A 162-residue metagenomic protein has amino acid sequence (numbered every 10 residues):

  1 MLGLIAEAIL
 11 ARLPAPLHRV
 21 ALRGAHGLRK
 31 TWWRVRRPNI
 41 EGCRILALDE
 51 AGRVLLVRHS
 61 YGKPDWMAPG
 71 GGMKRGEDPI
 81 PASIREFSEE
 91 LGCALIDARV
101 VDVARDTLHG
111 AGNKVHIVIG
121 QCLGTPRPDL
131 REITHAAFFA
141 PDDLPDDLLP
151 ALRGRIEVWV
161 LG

Functional and structural regions predicted by a protein language model:
L2-R44: Acidic, metal-coordinating catalytic segment for phosphate/diphosphate chemistry, firing primarily on the Nudix
E41-C43, G52, N113-H116, T134: Change "...and in nucleic-acid phosphodiester-cleaving endonucleases..." to "...and in nucleic-acid processing enzymes
C43, G71, R85-E86, A98 (+1 more regions): Structural detector for helix-capping/boundary residues
D49-E89: Conserved Nudix-box catalytic region and its N-terminal flanking loop in Nudix hydrolases and closely related
A94-V103: A short coil-to-beta-strand element that immediately follows conserved catalytic motifs
A104-R127, A137: Active-site-adjacent beta-strand/loop module that shapes the phosphate/pyrophosphate-binding cleft
I119, P128-L161: NUDIX/MutT-family hydrolases
